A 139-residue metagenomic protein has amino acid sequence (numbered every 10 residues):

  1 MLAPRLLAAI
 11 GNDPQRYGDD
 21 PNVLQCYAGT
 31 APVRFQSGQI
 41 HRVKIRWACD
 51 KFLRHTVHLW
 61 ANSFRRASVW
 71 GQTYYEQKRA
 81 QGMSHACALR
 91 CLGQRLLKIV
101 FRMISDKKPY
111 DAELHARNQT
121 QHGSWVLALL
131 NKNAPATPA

Functional and structural regions predicted by a protein language model:
M1-L2: Coiled-coil termination/hinge junctions
R5-H85, N131-A139: Phosphate-backbone recognition surface of nucleic-acid-processing proteins
R66-A139: Acidic, carboxylate-rich catalytic segments that either coordinate divalent cations
